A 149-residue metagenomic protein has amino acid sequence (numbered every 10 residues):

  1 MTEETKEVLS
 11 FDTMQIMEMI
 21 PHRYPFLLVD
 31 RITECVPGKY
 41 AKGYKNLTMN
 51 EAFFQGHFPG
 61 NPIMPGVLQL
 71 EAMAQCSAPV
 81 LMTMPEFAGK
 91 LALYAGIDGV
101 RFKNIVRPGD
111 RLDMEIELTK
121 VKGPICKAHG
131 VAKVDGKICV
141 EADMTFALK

Functional and structural regions predicted by a protein language model:
T2-S10, S77-D113, C139-E141, F146-A147: Hydrophobic beta-strand-centered segment that forms part of the acyl-chain substrate-binding groove
T13-R23: Short aromatic-glycine motifs in intrinsically disordered, low-complexity regions
R23-M64, Q69: Catalytic strand-loop segment that frames the active site of acyl-thioester-processing enzymes
I32, D98-D135: Hydrophobic beta-sheet segments that form the core/acyl-binding groove of ACP/CoA-dependent acyl-chain-processing
I32, M64-F87: Active-site helix/loop of acyl-thioester processing domains in fatty-acid/polyketide metabolism, spanning hotdog-fold
K39-K42, T48, F54, R107-E115 (+3 more regions): Terminal leader/tail segments of proteins
I63, G89, P124-C126: A conserved beta-turn-beta hairpin within the catalytic core of GNAT-like acetyltransferases that forms part
M64, A132-K149: Flexible glycine-rich active-site/ligand-binding loops centered on an Asp-His dyad
